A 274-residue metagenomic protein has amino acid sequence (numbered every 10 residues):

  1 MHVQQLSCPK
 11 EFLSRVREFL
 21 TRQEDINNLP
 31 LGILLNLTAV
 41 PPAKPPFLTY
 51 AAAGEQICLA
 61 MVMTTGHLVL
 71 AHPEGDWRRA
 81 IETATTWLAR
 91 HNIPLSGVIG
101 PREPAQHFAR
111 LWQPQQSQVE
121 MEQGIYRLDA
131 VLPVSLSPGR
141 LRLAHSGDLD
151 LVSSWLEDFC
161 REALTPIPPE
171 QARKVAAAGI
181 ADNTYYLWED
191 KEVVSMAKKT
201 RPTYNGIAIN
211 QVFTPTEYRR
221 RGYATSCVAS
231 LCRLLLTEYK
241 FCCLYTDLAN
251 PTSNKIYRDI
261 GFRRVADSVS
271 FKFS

Functional and structural regions predicted by a protein language model:
M1-P30, V131-P166: Short amphipathic alpha-helix that is part of the acyltransferase structural core
Q4-S7, E18, E24, G32-H91 (+2 more regions): Conserved donor-binding loop and adjoining core beta-sheet/short helix segment in diverse acyl/aminoacyl transferases
L34-T38, M63-T64, P168-P169, R173-V212: A conserved beta-strand-loop-helix scaffold within acyl/acetyltransferase catalytic domains
T64-P138, F271: Acyl-donor-binding surface of acyltransferase catalytic domains
W77-W87, N210-T214, R220-L236, N254-D259: Conserved acetyl-CoA-binding loop-helix of GNAT-fold acetyltransferases
N92-P101, L235-T246: Conserved GNAT acetyl-CoA-binding A-motif
I99-A105, L244-N254, R258, S270-S274: Conserved beta-strand-loop-alpha-helix junction that forms the acyl-donor binding cleft
L187-E189, K199-P202, R221-L234, Y245-D247 (+1 more regions): Recognition helices and adjacent regulatory flanks at domain boundaries
